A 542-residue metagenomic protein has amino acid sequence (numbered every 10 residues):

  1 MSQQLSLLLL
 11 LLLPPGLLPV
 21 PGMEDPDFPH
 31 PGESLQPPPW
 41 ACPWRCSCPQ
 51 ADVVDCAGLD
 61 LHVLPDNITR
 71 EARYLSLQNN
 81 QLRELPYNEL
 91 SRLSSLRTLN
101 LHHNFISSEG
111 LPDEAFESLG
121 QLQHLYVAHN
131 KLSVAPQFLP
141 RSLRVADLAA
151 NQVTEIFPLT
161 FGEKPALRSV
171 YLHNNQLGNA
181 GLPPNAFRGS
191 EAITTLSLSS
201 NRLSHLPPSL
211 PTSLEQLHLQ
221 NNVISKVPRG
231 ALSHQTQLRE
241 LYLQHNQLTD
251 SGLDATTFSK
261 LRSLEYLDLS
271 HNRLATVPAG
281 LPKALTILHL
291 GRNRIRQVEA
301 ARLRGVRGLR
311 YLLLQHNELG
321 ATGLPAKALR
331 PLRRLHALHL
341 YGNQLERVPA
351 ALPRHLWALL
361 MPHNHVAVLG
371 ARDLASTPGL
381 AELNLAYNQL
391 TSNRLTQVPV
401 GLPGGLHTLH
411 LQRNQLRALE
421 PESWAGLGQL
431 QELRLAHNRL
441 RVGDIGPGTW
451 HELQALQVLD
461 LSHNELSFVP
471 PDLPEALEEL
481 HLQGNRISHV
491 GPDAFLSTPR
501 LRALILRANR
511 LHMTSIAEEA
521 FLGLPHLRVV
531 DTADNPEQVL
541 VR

Functional and structural regions predicted by a protein language model:
Q3-G22: Cleavable N-terminal signal peptides of Sec/SRP-targeted secreted and luminal proteins
P19-D52, A517, Q538, R542: Extracellular/luminal ectodomains of metazoan preproproteins built from arrays of small disulfide-bonded modules
P49-E89, L93-R97, H102, I106: LRR N-terminal entry segment and analogous cap-like coil->beta motifs
V53, Y74, E84, S95-N100 (+24 more regions): Conserved LRR concave beta-strand detector
L59, N80, L101-N104, V127-N130 (+18 more regions): Consensus "Asn ladder" position of solenoid repeat domains
H62, R83, S107-E109, S133 (+18 more regions): Leucine-rich repeat
I68-T69, N88-R92, G110-S118, P136-S142 (+17 more regions): A structural signal for leucine-rich repeat
P86, S91-Q176, G181-P184, G189-T195 (+1 more regions): A generic tandem-repeat structural signature
